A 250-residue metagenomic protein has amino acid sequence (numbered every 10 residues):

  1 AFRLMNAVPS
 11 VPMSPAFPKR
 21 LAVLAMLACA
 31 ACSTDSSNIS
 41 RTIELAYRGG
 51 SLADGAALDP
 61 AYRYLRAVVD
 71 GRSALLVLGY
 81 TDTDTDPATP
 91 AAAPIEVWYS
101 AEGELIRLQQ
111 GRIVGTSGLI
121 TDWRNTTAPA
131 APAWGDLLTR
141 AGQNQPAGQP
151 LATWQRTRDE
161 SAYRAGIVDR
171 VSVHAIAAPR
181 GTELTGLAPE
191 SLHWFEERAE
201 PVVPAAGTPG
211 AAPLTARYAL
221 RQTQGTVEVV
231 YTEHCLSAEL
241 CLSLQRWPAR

Functional and structural regions predicted by a protein language model:
N6-A22: Bacterial N-terminal signal peptides that target proteins for export
V23-M26, G148: Processing junctions and N-termini across compartments
A28-A31: C-terminal motif of bacterial Sec signal peptides marking the signal peptidase cleavage site
S33-S100, E104-T126, A152-R250: Acidic, serine/threonine-rich low-complexity disordered tracts
D35-N38, A130-A131, G135-N144: Targeting-peptide/extracellular-domain and disordered-appendage signature
L137-R158: Surface-exposed helix/loop patches within compact recognition domains
